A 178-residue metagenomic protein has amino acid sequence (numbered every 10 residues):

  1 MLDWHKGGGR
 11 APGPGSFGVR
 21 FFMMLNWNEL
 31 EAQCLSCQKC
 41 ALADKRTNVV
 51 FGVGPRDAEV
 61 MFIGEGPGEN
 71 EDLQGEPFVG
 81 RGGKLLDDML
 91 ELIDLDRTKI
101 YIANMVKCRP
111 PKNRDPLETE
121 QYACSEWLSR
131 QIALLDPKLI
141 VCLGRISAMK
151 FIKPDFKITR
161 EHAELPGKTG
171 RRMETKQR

Functional and structural regions predicted by a protein language model:
G7-G9, G13-G18: Residue-identity detector for glycine
F22-R178: A polyanion-binding, active-site-adjacent surface
